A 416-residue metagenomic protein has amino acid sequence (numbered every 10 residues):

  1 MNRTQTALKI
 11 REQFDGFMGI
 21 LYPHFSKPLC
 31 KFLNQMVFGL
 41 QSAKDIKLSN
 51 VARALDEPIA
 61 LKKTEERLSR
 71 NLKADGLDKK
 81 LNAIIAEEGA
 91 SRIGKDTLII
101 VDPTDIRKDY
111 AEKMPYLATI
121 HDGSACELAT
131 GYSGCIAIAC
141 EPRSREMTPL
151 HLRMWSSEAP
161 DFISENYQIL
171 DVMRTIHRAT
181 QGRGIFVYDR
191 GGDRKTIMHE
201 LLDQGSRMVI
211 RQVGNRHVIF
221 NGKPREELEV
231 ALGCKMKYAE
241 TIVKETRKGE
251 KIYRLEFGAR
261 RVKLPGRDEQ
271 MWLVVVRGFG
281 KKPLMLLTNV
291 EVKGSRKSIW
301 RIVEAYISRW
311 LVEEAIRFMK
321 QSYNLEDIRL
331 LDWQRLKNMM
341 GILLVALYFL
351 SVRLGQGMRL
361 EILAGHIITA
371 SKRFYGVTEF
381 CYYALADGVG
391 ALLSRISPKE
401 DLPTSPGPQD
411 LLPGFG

Functional and structural regions predicted by a protein language model:
M1-K47, A54, T64, D75 (+4 more regions): Single, function-defining residue in the core of a domain
N82-I85, K113-S124: Short acidic (Asp/Glu) patches
D96-R107, H121-G123, D189: Two-metal-ion RNase H-like nuclease active-site motif
L128-A129: Carboxylate/His-rich catalytic cores and anion/metal-binding grooves
C135-A139: Short beta-strand scaffold segments in enzyme catalytic cores
